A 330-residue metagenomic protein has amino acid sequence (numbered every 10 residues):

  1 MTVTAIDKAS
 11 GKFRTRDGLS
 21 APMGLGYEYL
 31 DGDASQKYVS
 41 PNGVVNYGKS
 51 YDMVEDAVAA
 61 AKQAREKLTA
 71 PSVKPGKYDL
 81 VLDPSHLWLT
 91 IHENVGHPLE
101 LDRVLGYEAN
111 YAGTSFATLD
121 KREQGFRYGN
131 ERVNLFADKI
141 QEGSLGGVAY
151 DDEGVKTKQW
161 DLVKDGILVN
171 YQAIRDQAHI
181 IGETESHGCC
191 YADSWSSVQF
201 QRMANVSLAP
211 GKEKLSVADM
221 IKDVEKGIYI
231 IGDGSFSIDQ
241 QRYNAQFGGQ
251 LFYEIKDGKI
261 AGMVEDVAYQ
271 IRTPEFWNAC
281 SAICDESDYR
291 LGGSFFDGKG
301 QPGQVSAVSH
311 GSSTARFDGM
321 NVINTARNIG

Functional and structural regions predicted by a protein language model:
M1-G330: N-terminal small-residue-enriched
